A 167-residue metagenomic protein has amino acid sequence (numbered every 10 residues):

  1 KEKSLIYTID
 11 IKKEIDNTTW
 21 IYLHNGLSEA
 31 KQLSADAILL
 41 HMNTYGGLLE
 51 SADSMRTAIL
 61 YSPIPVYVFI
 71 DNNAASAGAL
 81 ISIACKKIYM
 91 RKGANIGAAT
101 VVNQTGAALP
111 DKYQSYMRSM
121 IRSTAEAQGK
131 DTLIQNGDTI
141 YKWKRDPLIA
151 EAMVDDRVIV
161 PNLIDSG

Functional and structural regions predicted by a protein language model:
K1-G167: Soluble extramembrane regions of membrane proteins in the secretory/endomembrane system
